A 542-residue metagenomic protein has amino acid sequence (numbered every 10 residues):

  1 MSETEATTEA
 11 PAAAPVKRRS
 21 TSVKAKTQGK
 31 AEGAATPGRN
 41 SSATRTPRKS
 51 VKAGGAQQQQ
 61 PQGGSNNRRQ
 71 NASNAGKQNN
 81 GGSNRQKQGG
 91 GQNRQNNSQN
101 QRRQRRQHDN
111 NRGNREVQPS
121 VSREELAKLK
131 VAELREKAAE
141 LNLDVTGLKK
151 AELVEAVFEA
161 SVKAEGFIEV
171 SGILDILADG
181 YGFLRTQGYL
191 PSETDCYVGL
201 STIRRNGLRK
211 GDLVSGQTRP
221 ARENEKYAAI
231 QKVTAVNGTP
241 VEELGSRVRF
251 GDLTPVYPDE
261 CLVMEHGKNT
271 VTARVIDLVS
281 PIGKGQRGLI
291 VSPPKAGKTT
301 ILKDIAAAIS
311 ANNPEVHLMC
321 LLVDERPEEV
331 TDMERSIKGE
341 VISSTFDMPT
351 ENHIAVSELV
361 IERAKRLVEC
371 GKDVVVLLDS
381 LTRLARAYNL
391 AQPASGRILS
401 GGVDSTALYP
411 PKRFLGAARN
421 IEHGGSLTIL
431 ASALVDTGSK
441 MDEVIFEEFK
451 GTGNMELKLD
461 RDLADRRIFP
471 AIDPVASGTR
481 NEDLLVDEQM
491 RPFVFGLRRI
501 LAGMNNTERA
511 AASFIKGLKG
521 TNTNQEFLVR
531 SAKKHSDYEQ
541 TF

Functional and structural regions predicted by a protein language model:
A6-R123: Intrinsically disordered, low-complexity RNA-associated tracts
E116, S120-V121, K137-L141, T146-S246: N-terminal "pre-motor" subdomain/linker immediately upstream of P-loop NTPase catalytic cores
L134, L153, G182, G199 (+7 more regions): Residue-level signature of catalytic and energy-coupling elements of molecular machines, predominantly ATP/GTP-dependent
V157, I176-A178, T186-G188, T218 (+13 more regions): Flexible glycine-/small-residue-rich
A160-V170, V271-V275, V360-K365, F414: Phosphate-interacting basic helix/loop segments used at nucleotide- and nucleic-acid interfaces
L208-K210, T218-I290: P-loop NTP-binding catalytic core
K268-E325, I361: P-loop NTPase nucleotide-binding module
I305-I309, P314-F542: P-loop NTPase catalytic core
